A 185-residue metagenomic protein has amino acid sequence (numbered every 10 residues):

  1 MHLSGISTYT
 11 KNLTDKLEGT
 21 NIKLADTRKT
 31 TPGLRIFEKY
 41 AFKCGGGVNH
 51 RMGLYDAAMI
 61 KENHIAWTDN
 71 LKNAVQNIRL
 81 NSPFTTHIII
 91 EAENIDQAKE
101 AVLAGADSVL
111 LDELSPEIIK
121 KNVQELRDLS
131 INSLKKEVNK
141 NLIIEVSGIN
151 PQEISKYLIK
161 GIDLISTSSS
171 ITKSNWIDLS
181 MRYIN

Functional and structural regions predicted by a protein language model:
M1-E93, Q97-A104, S108, K120 (+4 more regions): Acidic/glycine-rich phosphate/pyrophosphate-binding loops and surrounding catalytic core that coordinate Mg2+
S108-P116: Extended hydrophobic secondary-structure segments
E113, G148, S169-S170: Short secondary-structure boundary segments
S115, I149-P151, K156-L158: Catalytic-pocket segment enriched in acidic/His residues
S130-N139: Intrinsically disordered, low-complexity Ser/Thr- and acidic-rich flexible linkers and loops, especially at boundaries
S180-N185: Active-site loop ensemble at the mouth of alpha/beta enzyme cores that anchors a bound cofactor
